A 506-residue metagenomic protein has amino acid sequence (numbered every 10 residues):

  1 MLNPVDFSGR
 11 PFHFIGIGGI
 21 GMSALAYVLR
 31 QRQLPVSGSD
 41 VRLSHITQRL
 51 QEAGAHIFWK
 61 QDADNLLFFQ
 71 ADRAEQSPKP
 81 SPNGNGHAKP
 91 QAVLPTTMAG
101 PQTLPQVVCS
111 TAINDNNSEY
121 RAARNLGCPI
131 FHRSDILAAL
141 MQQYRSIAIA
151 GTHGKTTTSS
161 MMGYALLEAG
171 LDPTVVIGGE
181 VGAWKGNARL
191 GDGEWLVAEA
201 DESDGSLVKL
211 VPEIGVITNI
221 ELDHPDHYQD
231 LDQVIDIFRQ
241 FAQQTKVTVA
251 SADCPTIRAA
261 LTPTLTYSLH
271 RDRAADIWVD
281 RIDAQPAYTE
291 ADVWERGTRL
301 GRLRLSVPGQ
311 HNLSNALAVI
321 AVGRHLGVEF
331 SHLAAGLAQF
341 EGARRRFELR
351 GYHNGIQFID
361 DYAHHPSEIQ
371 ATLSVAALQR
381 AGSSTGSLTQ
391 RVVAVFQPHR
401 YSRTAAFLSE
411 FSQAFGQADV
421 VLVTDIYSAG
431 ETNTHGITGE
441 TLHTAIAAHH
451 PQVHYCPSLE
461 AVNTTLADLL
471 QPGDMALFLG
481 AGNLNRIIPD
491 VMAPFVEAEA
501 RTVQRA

Functional and structural regions predicted by a protein language model:
M1-H132, I136, W278, L300 (+2 more regions): N-terminal leader/targeting and accessory segments in enzymes
L2-H13, G21, L25-V28, R32 (+3 more regions): Nucleotide phosphate-binding/pyrophosphate-handling subdomain across enzymes that bind or process nucleotide phosphates
P4, V28, F68-F69, P90 (+5 more regions): Phosphate-binding loop of NTP-binding sites
L34-V41, T248-A252, V393-Q397, A418-S428: Short internal beta-strands
S39-D40, F58-A63, F131-A138, V176-G179 (+5 more regions): Beta-strand->loop->alpha-helix junctions that form or flank phosphate-binding loops in nucleotide-handling enzymes
A53-A55, L265, S412-P472: C-terminal helical cap/extension that packs against the catalytic core of soluble nucleotide-cofactor enzymes
V423-I426, P494-A506: Short, flexible loop segments at boundaries between secondary-structure elements
